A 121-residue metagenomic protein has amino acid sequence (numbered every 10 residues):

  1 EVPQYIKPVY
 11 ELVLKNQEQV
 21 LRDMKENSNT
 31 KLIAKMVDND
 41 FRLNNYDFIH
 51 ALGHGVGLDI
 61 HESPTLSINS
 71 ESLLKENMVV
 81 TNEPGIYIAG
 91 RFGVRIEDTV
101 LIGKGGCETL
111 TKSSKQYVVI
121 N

Functional and structural regions predicted by a protein language model:
E1-N121: Active-site neighborhoods and metal-handling regions in enzymes and metal-associated proteins
